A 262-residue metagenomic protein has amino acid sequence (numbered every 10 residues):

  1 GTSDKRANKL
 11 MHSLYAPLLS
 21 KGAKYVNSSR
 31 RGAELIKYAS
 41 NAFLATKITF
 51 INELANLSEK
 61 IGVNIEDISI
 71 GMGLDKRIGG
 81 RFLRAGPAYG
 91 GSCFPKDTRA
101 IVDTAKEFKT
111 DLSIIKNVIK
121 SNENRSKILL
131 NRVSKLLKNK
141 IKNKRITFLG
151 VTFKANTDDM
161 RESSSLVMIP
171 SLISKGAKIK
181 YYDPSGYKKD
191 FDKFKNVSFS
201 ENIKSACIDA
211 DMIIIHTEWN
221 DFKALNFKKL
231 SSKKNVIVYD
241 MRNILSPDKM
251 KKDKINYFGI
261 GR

Functional and structural regions predicted by a protein language model:
G1-R262: Structural/interface elements that position substrates and couple domains in central-metabolism enzymes
